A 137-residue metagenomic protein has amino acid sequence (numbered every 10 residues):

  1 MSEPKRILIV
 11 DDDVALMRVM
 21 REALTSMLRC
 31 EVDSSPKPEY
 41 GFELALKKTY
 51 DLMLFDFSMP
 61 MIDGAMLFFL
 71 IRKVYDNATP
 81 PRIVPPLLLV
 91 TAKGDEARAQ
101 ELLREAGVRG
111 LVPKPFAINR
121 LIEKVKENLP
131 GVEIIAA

Functional and structural regions predicted by a protein language model:
M1-R6, V14, R18-V19, F69 (+2 more regions): Non-catalytic signal-transmission and effector/linker regions of two-component phosphorelay proteins
V14-D33: Two-component/phosphorelay signaling modules centered on CheY-like receiver
M17, P60-M61, D95: The feature encodes the CheY-like receiver
S34-E43, G64: Helix N-cap/capping motif at the beta->alpha junctions
K48-L54: Active-site beta3 strand of CheY-like receiver
M59, I71: Receiver (REC) domain active-site loop signature in two-component systems and cognate sites in sensor histidine kinases
M66, G94-V112, N119, E123: Alpha4 helix (beta4-alpha4-beta5 surface) of REC/receiver domains from two-component response regulators
V90-T91: Hydrophobic/aromatic residues positioned on beta-strands within the core alpha/beta folds
